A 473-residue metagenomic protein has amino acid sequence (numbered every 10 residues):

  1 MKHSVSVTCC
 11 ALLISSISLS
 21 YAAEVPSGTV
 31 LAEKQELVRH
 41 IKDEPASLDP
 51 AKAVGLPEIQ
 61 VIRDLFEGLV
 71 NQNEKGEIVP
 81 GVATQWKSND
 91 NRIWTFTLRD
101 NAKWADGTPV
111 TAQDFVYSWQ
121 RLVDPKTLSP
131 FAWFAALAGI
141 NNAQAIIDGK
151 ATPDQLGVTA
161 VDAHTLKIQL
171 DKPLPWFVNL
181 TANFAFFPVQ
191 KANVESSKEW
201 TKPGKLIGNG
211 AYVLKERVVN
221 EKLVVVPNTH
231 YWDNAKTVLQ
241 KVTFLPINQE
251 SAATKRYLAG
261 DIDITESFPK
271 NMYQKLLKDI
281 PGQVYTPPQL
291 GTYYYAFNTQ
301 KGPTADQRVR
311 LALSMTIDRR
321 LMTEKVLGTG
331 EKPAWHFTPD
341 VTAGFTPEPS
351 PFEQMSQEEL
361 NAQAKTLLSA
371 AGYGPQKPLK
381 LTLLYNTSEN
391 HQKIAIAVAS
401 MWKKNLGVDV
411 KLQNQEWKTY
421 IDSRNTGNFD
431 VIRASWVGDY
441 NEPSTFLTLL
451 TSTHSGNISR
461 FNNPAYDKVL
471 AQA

Functional and structural regions predicted by a protein language model:
V25, V30, T95, T159 (+4 more regions): Extracytoplasmic/peripheral linker and loop segments enriched in polar/acidic and small residues with frequent Thr/Pro
H40-D90, Q120, K205-G208: N-terminal lobe/hinge region of extracytoplasmic solute-binding protein
Q85-F134, K167, R256, P303-A305: Aromatic- and charge-enriched surface segment that lines or borders ligand/interaction sites
T111-S118, A163-Q169, P173, G210-A211 (+6 more regions): Alpha-helical secondary-structure segments
Q144, G149-Q155, T159, A163-H164 (+4 more regions): Gly/Pro-rich hinge or "lid" segments in bacterial periplasmic/extracellular proteins
K215-V226, T243-K301, E324-K325, P333: Extracellular/periplasmic solute-recognition and catalytic clefts
V219, N361, K365-G438, T453: Ligand/substrate-recognition segments at binding pockets and active sites
K332-A370, S388-K393: Structural transition elements
